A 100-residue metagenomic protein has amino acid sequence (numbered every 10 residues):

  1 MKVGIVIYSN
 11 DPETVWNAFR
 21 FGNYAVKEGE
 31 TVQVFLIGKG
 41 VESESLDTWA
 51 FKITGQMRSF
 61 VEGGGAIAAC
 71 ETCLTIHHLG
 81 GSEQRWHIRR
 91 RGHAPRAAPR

Functional and structural regions predicted by a protein language model:
M1-V3, E28-V32, G64-G65: Short coil/turn connectors at secondary-structure junctions
V3-V15, V41-T48: Short, glycine-rich nucleotide/cofactor-binding loops
E13-N17, K52-G55: Conserved active-site and cofactor/substrate-binding residues in soluble primary-metabolism enzymes
V15-K27: Histidine-anchored nucleotide/phosphate-binding helix
G22, V32-I37, I67-C73: Short internal beta-strands
V26-Q33, I37-E44: Small/aliphatic-rich secondary-structure junction motif
W49, I53-G92: Mid-chain, well-packed structural core segment of small domains
R96-A98: Low-complexity intrinsically disordered segments
